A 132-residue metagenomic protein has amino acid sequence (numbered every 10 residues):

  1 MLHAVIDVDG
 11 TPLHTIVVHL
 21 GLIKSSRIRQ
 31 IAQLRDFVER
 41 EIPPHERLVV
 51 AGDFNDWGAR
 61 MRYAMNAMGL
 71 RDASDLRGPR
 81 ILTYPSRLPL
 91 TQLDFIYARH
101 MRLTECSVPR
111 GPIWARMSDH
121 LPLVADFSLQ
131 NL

Functional and structural regions predicted by a protein language model:
M1-L132: Active-site regions of metal-assisted phosphoester/phosphodiester hydrolases, unifying DNase/endonuclease modules
